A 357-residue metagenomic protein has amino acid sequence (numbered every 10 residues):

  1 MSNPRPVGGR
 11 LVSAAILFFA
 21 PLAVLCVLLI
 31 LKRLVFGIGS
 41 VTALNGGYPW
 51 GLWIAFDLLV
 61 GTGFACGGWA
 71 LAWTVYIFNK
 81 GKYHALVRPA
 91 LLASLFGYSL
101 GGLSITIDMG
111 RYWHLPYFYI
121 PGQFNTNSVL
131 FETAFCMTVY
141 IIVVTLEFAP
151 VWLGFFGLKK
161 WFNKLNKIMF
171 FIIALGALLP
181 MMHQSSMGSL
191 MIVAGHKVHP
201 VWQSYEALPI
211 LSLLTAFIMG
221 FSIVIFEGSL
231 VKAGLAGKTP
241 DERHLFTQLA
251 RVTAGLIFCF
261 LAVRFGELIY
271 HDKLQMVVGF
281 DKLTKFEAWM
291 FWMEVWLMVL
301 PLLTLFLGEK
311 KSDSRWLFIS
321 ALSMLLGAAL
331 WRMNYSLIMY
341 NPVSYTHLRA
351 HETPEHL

Functional and structural regions predicted by a protein language model:
M1-G67: N-terminal signal-anchor module of multipass membrane proteins
P6-A20, K82-L95, N163-A174, Q248-A250 (+1 more regions): Alpha-helical transmembrane segments and their helix-start/interface "positive-inside/aromatic belt" motifs in integral
L17-L31, A174-L178, M298-L303, L357: Hydrophobic core of alpha-helical transmembrane segments in multi-pass integral membrane proteins
L31-V41, T106-P116, Q184-H196, F265-L274 (+1 more regions): Membrane-helix interface motif
G51-W113: Membrane helical hairpin/interfacial module
K82, T126-N127, A134-G308: Long, contiguous internal "core" modules enriched in hydrophobic/ aromatic residues
L100, M324-M333: Aromatic-anchored segments of alpha-helical transmembrane domains
T346-E355: Conserved small/polar residues in nucleotide/adenosyl-binding loops
